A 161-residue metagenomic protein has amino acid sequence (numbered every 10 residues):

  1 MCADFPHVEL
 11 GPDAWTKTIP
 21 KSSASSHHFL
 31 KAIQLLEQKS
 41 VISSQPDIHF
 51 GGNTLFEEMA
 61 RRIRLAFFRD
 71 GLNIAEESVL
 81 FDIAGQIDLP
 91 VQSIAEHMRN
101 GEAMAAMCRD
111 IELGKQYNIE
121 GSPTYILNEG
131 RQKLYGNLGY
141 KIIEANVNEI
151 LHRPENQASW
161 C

Functional and structural regions predicted by a protein language model:
M1-F67: Structural alpha/beta surface segment adjacent to cysteine/selenocysteine redox centers across thiol/disulfide enzymes
D47-G52, E57-C161: C-terminal cap of thioredoxin/glutaredoxin-like
